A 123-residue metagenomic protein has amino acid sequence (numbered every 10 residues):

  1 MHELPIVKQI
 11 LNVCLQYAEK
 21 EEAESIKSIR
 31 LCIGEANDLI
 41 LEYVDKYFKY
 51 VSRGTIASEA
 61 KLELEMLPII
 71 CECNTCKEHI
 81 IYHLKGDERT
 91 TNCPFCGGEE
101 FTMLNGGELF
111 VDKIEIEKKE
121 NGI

Functional and structural regions predicted by a protein language model:
M1-E65: Long, charged N-terminal interaction/targeting segments
K61-I69, Y82-D87: Short, flexible, mixed-charge glycine/proline-rich loop motifs that serve as phosphate/nucleic-acid-contacting
C71, T91, L109: Cys/His-enriched microdomains
C73-C76, C93-C96: Short cysteine-rich clusters marking metal-coordination/redox-active sites
H79-Y82, G98-T102: Short functional micro-motifs and their immediate structural scaffolds
H83-G86, M103-G107: Short Cys/His-rich "knuckle" micro-motifs
K113: Charged phosphate-binding loop/patch that engages nucleotide di/tri-phosphates or the phosphate backbone of nucleic
K118-I123: Compositionally biased, charge-rich low-complexity tracts
